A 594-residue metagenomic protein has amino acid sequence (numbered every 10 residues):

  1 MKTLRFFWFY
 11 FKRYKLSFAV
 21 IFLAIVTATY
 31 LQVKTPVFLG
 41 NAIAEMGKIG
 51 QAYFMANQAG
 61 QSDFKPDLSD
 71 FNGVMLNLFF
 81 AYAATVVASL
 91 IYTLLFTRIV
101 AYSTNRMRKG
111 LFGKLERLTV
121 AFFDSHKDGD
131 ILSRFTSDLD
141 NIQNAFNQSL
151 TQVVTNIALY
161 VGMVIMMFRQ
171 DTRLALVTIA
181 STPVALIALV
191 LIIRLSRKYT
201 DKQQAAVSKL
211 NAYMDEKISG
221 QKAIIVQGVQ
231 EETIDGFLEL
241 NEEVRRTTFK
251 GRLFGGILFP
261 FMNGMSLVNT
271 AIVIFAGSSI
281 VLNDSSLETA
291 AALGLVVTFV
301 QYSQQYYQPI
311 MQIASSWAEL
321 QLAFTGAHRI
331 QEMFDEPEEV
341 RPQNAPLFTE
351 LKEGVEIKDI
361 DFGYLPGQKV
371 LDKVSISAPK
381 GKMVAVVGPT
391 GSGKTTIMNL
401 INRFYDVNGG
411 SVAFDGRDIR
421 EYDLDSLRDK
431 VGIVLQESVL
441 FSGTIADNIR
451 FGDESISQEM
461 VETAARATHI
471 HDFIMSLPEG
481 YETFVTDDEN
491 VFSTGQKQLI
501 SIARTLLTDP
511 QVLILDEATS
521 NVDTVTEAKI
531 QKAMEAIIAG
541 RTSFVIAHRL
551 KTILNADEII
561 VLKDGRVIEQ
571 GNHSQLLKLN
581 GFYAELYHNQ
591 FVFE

Functional and structural regions predicted by a protein language model:
M1-R13, I131: A short amphipathic helical element positioned immediately N-terminal to and/or at the very start of a transmembrane
R13, S17-Y30, Q148-K202, I274-E288: Transmembrane helices of ABC transporter permease
F18-A88, F168-R173, D284-A290: Transmembrane helix-loop-helix hairpins at lipid-water interfaces of multipass membrane proteins, especially the type-1
A24, L31-G47, F80-D128, L132 (+12 more regions): Juxtamembrane helix-loop junctions of ABC transporter transmembrane domains
A88, Y92, V100, T136-S181 (+3 more regions): Hydrophobic alpha-helical transmembrane segments of ABC transporter permease domains
V120-A121, L139-F146, L150, A158 (+7 more regions): An intracellular "coupling" helix at the cytosolic face of ABC transporter transmembrane type-1 domains
M166-A180, K250, F254-H328, M333: Helix-loop-helix
P342-Q343, F348-E594: ABC-type nucleotide-binding domain
